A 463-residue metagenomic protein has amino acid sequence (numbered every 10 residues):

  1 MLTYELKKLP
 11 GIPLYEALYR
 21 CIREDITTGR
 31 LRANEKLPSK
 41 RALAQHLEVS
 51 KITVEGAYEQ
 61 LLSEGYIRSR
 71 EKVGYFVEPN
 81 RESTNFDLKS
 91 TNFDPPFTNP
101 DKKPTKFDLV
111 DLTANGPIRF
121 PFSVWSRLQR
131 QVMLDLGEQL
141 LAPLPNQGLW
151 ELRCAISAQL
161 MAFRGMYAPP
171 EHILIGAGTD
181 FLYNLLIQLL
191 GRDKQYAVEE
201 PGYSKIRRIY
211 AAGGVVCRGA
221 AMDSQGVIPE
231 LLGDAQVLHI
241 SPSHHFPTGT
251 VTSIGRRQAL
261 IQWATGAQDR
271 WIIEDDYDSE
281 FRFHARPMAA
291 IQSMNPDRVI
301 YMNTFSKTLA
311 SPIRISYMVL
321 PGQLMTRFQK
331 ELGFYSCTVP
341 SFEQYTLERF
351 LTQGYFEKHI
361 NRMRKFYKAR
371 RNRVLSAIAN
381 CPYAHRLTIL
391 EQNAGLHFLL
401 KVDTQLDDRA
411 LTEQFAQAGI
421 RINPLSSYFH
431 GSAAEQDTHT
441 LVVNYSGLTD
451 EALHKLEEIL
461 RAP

Functional and structural regions predicted by a protein language model:
M1-V132, L136, L141, Q323 (+10 more regions): N-terminal basic, amphipathic alpha-helical segments
K72, S293-R327, F342: Active-site PLP attachment segment
V110-L112, G176, A220, M302 (+1 more regions): Hydrophobic residues at beta-strand termini and immediately following loops that shape nucleotide-binding pockets
T113, E200, A221, N303-F305 (+1 more regions): Residues at the C-termini of beta-strands that transition into short coil/loop
Q129, L134, Q139-D269, E280 (+3 more regions): Conserved core of the PLP fold type I
D275-D276: Walker B catalytic acidic pair
